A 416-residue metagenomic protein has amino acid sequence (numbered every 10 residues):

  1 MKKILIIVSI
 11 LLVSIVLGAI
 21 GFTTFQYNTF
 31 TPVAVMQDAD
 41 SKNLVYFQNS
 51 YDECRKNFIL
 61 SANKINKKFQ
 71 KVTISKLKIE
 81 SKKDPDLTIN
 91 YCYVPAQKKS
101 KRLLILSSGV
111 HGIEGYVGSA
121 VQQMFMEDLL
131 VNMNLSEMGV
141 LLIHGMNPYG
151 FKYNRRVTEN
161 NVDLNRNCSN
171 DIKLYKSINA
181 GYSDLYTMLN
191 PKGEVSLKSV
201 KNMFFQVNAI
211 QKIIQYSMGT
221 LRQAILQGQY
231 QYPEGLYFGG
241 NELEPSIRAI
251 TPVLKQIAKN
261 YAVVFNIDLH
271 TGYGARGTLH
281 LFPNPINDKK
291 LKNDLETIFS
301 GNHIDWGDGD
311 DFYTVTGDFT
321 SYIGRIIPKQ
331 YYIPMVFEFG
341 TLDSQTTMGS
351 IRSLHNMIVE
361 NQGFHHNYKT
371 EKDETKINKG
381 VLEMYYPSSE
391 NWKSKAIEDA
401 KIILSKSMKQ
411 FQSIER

Functional and structural regions predicted by a protein language model:
K2-R416: Structured catalytic-domain cores with a bias toward divalent-metal coordination
